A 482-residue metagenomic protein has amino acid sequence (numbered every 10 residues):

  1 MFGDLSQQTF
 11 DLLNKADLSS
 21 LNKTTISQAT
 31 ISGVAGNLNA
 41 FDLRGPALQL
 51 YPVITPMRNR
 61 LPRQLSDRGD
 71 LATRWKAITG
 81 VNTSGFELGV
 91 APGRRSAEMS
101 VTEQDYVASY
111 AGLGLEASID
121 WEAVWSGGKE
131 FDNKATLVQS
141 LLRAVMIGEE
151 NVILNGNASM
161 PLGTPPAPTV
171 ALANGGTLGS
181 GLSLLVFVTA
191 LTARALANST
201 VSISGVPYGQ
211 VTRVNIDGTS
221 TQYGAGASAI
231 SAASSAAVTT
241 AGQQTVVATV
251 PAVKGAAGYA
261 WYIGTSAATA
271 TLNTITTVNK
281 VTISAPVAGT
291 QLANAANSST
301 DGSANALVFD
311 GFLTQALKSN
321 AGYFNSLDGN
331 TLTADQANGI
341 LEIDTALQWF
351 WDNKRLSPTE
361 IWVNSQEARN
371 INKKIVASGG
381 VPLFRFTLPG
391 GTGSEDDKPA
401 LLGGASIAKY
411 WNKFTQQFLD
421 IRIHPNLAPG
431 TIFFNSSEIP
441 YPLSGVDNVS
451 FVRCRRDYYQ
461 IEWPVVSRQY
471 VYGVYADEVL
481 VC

Functional and structural regions predicted by a protein language model:
M1-C482: Core alpha/beta structural scaffold of self-assembling particle/tube/pore-forming proteins
